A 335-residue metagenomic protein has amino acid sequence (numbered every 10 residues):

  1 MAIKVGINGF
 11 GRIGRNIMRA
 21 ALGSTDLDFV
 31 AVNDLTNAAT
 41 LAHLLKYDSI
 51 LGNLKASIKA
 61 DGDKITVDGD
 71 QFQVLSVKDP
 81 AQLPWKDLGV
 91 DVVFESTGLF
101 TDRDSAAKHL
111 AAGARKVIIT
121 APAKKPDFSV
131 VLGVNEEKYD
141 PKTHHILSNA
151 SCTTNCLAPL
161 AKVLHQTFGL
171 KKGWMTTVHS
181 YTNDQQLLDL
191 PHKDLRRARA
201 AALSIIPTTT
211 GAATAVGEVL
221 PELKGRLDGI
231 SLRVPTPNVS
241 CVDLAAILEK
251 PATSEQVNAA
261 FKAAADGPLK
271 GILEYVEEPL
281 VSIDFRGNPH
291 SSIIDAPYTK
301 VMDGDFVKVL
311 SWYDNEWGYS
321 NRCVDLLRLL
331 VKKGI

Functional and structural regions predicted by a protein language model:
M1-A198, V301, D325, K332-G334: N-terminal Rossmann-like NAD(P) cofactor-binding subdomain of oxidoreductases, focused on the glycine-rich
F10, G14, D102, A150-T153 (+9 more regions): Generic structural signal for well-ordered, non-membrane alpha-helical segments in soluble metabolic enzymes
M18, A107, A158-H165, T176 (+7 more regions): Predominant activation on well-ordered alpha-helical scaffold segments within soluble catalytic domains
L35-A38, P80, A123-K124, S151-T153 (+6 more regions): Glycine-rich beta-alpha junction loops
I65, V130-L132, I146, L188 (+5 more regions): Short clusters of hydrophobic/aromatic residues that line enzyme substrate/ligand-binding pockets
T143-H144, A200-A202, V239-D243, F306-K308: Short, solvent-exposed beta-strand edge segments and adjacent coil->beta transition regions
G169-S231, P237: Catalytic core of tubulin tyrosine ligase-like
G229, C241, A245-I335: C-terminal active-site/capping subdomain that shapes the small-molecule cofactor and substrate pocket of enzyme
